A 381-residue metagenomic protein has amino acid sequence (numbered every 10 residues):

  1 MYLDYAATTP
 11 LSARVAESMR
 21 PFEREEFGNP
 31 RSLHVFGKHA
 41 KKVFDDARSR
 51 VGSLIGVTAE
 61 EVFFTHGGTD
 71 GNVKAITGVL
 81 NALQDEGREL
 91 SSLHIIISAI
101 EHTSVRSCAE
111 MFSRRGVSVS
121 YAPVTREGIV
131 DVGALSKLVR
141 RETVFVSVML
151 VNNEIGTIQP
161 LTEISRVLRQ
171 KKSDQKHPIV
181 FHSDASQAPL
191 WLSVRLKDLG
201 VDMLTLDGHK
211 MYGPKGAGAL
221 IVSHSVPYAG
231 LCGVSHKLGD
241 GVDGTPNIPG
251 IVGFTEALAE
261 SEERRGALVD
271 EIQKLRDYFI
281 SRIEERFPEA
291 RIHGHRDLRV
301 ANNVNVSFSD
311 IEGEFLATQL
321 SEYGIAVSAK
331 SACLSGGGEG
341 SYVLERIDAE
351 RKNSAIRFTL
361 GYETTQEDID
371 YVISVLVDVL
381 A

Functional and structural regions predicted by a protein language model:
M1-A381: Pyridoxal 5′-phosphate
